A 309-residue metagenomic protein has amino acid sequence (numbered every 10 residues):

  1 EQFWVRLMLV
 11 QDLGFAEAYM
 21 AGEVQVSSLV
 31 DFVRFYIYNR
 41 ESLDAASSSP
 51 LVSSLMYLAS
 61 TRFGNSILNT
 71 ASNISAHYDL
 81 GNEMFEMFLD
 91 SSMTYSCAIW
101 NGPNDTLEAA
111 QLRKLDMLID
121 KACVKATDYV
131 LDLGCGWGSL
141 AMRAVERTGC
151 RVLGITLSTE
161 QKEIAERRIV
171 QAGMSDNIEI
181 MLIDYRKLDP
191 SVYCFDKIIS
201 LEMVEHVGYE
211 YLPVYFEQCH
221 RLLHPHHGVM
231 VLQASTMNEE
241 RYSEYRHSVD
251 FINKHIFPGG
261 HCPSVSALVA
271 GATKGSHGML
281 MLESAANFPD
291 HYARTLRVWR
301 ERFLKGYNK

Functional and structural regions predicted by a protein language model:
E1-Q111, M117-D120, V124-A126: Feature captures hydrophobic
A126-G134: Conserved class I S-adenosyl-L-methionine
W137-T148: Conserved SAM-binding loop of SAM-dependent methyltransferases across substrates and taxa, primarily the Class I
A165-E166: Conserved SAM-binding loop
R186-I198: A short acidic, Gly/Pro-enriched loop at the edge of an enzyme's catalytic core that lines a small-molecule cofactor
P213-H227: A short glycine-rich, Lys/Arg-flanked "PGG" loop and its adjoining helix->strand segment in the class I
H226-S235: Conserved beta-strand signature within the Rossmann-like core of class I S-adenosyl-L-methionine
S235-K309: Substrate-binding/catalytic lobe of Class I Rossmann-like enzymes that use SAM or dcSAM, i.e., the mid-to-C-terminal
